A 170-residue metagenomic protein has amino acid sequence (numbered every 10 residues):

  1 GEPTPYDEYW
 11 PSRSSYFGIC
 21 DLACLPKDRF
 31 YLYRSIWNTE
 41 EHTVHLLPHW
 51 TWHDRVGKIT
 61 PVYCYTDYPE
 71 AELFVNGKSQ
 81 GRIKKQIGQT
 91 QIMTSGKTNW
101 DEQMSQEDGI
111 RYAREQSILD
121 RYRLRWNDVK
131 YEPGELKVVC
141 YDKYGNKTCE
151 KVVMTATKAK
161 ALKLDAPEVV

Functional and structural regions predicted by a protein language model:
G1-V169: Substrate-binding clefts and catalytic carboxylate motifs of secreted carbohydrate-active enzymes
